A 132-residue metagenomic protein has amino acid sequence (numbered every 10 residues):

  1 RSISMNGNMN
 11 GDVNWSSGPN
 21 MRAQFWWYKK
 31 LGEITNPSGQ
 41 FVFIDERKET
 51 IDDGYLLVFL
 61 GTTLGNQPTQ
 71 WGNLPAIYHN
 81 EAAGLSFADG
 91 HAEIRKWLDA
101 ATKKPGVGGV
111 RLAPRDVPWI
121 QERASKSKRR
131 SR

Functional and structural regions predicted by a protein language model:
R1-R132: Short, well-structured segments within or immediately adjacent to enzyme catalytic domains that line ligand-binding
